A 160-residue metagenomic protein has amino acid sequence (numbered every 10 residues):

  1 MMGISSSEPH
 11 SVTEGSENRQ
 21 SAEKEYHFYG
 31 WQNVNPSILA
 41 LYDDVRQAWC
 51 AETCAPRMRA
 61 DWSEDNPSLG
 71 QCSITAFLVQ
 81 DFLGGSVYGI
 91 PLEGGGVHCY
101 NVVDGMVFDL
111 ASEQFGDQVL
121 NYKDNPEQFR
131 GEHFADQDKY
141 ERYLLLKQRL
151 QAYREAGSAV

Functional and structural regions predicted by a protein language model:
M2-V160: A structural boundary/capping signal
